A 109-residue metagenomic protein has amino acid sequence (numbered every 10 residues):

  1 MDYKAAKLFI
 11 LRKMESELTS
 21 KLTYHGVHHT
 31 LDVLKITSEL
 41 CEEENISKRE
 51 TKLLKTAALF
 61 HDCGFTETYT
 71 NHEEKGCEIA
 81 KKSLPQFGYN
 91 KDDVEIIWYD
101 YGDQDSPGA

Functional and structural regions predicted by a protein language model:
M1-N71: Acidic/His-rich, divalent-metal-binding segments that scaffold phosphate/diphosphate chemistry
E50-A109: Divalent metal-dependent catalytic cores for phosphoryl transfer on phosphate-bearing substrates
